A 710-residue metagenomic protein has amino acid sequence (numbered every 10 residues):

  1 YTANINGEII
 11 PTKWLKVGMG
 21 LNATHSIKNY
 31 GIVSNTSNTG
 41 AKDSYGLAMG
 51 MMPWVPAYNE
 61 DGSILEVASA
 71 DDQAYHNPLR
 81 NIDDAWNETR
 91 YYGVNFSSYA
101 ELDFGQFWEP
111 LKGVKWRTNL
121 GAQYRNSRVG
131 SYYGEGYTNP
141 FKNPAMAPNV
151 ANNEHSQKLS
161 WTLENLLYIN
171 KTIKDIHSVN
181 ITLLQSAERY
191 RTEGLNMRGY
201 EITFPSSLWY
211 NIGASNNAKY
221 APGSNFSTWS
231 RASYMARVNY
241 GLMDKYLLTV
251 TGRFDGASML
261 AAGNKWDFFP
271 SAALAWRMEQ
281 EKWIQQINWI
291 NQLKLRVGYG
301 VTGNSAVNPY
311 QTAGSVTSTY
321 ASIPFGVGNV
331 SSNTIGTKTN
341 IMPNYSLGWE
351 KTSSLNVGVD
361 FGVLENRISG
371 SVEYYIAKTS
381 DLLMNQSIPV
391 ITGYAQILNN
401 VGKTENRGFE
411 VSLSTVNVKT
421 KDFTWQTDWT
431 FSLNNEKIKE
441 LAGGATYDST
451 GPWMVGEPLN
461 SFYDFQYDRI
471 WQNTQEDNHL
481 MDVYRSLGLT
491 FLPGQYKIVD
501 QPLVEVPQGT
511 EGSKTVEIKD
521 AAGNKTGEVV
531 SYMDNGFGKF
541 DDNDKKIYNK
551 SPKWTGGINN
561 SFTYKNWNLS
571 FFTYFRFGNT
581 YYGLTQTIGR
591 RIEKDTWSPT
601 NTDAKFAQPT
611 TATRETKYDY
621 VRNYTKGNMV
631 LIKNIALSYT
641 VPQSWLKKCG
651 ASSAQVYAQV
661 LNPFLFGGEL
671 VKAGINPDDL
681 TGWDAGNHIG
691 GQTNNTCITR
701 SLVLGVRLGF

Functional and structural regions predicted by a protein language model:
N6-L15, G20-H25, N29-T36, K42-G50 (+3 more regions): Extracellular/periplasmic, surface-exposed regions of secreted and cell-surface proteins
F141-K142, D595: Short acidic/polar micro-motifs centered on Gly/Asp/Asn
F325, V330-N340, Y375-V401, D428 (+7 more regions): Surface-exposed, extracytoplasmic segments of Gram-negative outer-membrane nutrient-acquisition systems
